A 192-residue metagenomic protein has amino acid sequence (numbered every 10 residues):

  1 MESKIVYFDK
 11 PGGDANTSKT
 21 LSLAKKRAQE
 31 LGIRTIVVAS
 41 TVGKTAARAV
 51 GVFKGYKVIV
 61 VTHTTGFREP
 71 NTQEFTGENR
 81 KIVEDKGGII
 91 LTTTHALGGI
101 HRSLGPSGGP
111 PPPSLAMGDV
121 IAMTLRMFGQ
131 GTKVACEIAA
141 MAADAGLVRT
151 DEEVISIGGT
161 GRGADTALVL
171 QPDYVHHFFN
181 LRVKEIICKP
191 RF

Functional and structural regions predicted by a protein language model:
M1-K26: Glycine-rich phosphate-binding "P-loop"
E2-V6, Y56-G118: Long, charge-dense
D9, G13, T35-A39, M127 (+2 more regions): Glycine- and other small-residue-rich loops at beta-strand/loop junctions that grip anionic moieties
L23-K26, R48, I82, M123 (+2 more regions): Alpha-helical scaffold segments in soluble metabolic enzymes
K26-T76: N-terminal active-site beta-alpha-beta segment that forms phosphate/nucleotide-binding and substrate-recognition loops
L31-R34, F53-K57, D85-G88, V148-E153 (+1 more regions): Short coil/turn connectors at secondary-structure junctions
G87-G158, G163: Long, charge-patterned amphipathic alpha-helical coiled-coil/hairpin "stalk" segments used as oligomerization
E152-F192: Glycine-rich, aromatic-bearing surface loops/beta-hairpins
